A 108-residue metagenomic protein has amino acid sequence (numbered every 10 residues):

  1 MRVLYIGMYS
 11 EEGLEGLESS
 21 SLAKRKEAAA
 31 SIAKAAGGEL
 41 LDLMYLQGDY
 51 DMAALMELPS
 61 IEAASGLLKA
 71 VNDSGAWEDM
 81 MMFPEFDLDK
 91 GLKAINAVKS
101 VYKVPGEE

Functional and structural regions predicted by a protein language model:
M1-K34, E39-L41, L46-G48, L88-E108: Short S/T/G/P-rich N-terminal loop/turn motif that feeds into the first structured element of a domain
L4-M8, M44-L68: Short, well-ordered beta-strand segments in beta-rich or mixed alpha/beta enzyme and ligand-binding folds
E18-S20, L55-M56, L67-K69, M82 (+1 more regions): Surface-exposed beta-strand edges and their flanking turn/coil or helix-capping segments
L58-D89: An amphipathic, aromatic/His-enriched active-site/gating alpha helix that lines ligand/cofactor pockets
